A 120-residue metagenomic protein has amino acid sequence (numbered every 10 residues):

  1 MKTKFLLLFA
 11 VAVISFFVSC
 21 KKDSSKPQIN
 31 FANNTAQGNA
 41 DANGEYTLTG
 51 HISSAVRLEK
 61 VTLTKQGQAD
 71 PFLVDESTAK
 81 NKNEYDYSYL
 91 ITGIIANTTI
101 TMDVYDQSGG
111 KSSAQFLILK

Functional and structural regions predicted by a protein language model:
K2-L7, A12-Q37: Bacterial Sec-dependent N-terminal signal peptides
K26-K120: First exposed extracellular module after export/assembly in secreted or surface-exposed proteins
